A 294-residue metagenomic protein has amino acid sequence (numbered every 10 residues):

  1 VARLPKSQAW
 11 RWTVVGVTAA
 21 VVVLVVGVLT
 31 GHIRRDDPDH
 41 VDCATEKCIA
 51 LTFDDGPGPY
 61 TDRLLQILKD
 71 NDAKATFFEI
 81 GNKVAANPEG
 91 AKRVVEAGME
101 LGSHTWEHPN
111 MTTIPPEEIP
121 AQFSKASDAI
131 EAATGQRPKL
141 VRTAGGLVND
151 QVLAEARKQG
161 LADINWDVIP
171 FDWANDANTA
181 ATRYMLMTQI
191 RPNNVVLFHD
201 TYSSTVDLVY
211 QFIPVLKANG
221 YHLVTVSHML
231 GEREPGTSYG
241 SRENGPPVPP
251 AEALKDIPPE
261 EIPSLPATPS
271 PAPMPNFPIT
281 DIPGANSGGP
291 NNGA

Functional and structural regions predicted by a protein language model:
V1-W10: Terminal targeting segments of Actinobacterial cell-envelope proteins
R11-T30: Hydrophobic membrane-insertion alpha-helices, especially the h-region of bacterial N-terminal signal peptides
G31-I114, E118-Q136, V215, G231: Active-site beta->alpha N-cap acidic-glycine motif
P38-C43, N71, V84-A85, S204-G284 (+1 more regions): C-terminal domain-boundary segment and adjacent tail
I49-T52, A75-E79, E100-S103, K139-R142 (+3 more regions): Structural recognition of the beta-strand scaffold that forms the well-ordered cores of secreted hydrolase catalytic
G56, I80-N82, W106, A144-G146 (+3 more regions): Active-site beta-loop-alpha junctions enriched in small/polar residues
P109-R137, G145-P192, T205-L208: Alpha-helical scaffold elements lining the catalytic groove of polysaccharide deacetylases
N291-A294: Short, solvent-exposed mixed-charge patches
